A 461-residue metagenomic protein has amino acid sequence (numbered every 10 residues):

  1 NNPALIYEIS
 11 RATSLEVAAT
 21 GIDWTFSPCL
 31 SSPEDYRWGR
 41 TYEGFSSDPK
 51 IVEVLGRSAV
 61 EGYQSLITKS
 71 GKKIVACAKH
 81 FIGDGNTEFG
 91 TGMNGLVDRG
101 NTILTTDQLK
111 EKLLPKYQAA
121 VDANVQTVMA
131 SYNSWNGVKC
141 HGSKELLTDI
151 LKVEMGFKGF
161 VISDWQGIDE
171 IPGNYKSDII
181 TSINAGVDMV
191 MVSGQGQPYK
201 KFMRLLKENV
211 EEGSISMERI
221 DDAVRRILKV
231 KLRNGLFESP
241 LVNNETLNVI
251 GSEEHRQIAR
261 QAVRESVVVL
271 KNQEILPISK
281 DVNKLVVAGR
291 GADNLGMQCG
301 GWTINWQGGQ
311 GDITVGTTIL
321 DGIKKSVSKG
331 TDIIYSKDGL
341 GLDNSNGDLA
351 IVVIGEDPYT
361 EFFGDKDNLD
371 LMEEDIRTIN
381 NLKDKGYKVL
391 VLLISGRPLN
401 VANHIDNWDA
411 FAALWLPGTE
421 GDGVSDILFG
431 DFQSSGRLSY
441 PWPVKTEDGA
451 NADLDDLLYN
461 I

Functional and structural regions predicted by a protein language model:
N1-I461: Glycoside hydrolase catalytic-domain context in secreted enzymes
